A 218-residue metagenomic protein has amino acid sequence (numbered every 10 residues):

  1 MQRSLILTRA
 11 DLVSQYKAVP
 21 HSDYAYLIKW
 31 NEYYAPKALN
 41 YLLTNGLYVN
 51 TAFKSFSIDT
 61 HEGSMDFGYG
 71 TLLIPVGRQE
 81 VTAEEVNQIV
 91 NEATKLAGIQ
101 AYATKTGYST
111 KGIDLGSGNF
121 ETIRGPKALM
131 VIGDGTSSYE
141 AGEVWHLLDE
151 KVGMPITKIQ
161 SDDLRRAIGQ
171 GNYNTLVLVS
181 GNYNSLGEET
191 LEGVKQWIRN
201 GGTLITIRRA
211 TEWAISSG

Functional and structural regions predicted by a protein language model:
M1-G218: Intrinsic-disorder/low-complexity accessory segments
